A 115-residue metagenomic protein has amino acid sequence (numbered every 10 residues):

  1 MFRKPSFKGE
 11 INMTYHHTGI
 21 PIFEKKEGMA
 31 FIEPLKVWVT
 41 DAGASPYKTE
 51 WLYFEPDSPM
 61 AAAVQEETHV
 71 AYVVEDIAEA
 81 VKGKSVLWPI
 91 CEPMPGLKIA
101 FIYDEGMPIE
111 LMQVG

Functional and structural regions predicted by a protein language model:
F2-A44, K48-A62, S85-G115: Vicinal oxygen chelate
A63-C91: Mid-chain, well-packed structural core segment of small domains
